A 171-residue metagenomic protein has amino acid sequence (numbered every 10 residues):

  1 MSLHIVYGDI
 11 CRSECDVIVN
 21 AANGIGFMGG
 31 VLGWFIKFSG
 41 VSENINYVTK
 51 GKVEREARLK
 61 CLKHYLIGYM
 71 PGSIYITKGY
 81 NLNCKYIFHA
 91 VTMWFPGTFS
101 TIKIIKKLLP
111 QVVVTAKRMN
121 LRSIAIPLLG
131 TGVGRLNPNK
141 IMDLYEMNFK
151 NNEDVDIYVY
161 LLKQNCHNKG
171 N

Functional and structural regions predicted by a protein language model:
M1-N171: Macrodomain-like recognition of ADP-ribose-binding/processing modules
